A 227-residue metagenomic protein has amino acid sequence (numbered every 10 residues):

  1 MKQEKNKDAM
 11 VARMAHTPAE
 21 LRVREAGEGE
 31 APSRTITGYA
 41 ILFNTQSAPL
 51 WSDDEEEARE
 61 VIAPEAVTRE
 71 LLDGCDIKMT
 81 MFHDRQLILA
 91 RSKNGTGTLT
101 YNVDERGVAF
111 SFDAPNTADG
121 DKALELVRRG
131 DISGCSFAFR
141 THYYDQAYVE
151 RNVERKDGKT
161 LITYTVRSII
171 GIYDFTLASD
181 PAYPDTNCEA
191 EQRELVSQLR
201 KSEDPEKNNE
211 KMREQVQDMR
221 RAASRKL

Functional and structural regions predicted by a protein language model:
M1-K201, K226: Signature of dsDNA virion morphogenesis modules
R200-L227: Terminal short linear interaction segments
